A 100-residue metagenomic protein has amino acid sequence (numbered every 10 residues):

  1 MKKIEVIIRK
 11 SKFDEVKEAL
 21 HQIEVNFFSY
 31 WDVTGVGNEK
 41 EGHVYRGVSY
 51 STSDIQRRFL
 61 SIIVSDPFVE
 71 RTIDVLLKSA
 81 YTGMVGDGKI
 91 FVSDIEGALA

Functional and structural regions predicted by a protein language model:
M1-A100: Positively charged, small/polar-rich N-terminal and surface patches that mediate targeting and assembly and bind
